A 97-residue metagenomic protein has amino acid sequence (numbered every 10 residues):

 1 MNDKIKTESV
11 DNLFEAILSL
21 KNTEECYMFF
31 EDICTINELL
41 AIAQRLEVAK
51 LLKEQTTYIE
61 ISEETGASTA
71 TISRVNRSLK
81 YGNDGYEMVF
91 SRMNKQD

Functional and structural regions predicted by a protein language model:
M1-L20: General nucleic-acid-binding
S9-L13, F29, E47, T71: A general alpha-helix detector
L20-E24, I36, Q55: Residues at alpha-helix boundaries and the short loops/turns that link adjacent helices
E25-Q44: Short, Lys/Arg-enriched anionic-surface-contact patches
I42-T56: Short, amphipathic alpha-helical "recognition" segments used to contact nucleic acids or chromatin
E60-T65, I72: Short alpha-helical "recognition helix" segments of helix-turn-helix
N76-L79: DNA major-groove recognition helix of helix-turn-helix
N83-D97: Short Lys/Arg-enriched helix C-cap and helix-to-coil transition segments that create basic nucleic-acid-contact patches
